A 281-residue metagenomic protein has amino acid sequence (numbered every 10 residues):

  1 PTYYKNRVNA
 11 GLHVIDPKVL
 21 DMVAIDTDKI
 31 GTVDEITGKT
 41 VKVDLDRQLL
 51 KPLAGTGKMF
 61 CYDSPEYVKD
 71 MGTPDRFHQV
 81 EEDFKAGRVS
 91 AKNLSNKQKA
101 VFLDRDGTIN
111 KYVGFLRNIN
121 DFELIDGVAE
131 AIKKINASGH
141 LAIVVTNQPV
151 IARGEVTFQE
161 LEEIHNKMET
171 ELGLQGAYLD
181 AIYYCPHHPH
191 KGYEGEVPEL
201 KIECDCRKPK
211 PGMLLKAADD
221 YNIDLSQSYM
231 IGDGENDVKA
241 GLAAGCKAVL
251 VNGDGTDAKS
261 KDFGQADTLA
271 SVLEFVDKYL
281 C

Functional and structural regions predicted by a protein language model:
P1-S90: Catalytic-core segments of class I nucleotidyltransferases/pyrophosphorylases that form NMP-activated intermediates
F60-Y62, K69, I143, Y183 (+3 more regions): Hydrophobic/aromatic beta-strand patches that form the interior of the parallel beta-sheet core in alpha/beta enzyme
Q98-A142: Active-site neighborhood of HAD-like aspartate-dependent phosphohydrolases
N110-D126, I151-Q159, L174-Q175, V197-C206: Metal-dependent phosphoesterase signature
V128, I132-E171, Y178-G192, G241: Substrate-recognition element of Asp-dependent hydrolases with the DxDx(T/V) motif
V197-E199, D205-E235: Conserved Lys-Pro-Asp/Glu-containing loop-to-beta segment of HAD-superfamily phosphomonoesterases, centered on
Y229-D267: Acidic, Mg2+-coordinating phosphoryl-transfer loop and its flanking beta/alpha structural elements, shared across
